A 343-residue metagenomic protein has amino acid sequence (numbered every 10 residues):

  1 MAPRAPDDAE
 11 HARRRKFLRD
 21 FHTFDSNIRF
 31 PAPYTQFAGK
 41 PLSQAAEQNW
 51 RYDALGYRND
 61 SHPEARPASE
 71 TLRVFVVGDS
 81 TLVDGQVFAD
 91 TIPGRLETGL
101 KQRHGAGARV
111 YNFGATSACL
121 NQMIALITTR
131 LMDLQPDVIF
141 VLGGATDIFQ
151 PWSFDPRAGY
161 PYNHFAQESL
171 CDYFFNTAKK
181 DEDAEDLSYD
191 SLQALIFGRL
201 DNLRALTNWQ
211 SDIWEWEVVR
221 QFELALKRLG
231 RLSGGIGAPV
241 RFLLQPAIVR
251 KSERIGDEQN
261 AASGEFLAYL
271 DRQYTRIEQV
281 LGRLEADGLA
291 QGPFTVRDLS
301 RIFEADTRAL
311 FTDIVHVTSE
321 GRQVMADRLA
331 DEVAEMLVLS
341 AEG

Functional and structural regions predicted by a protein language model:
M1-G99, R103, G343: Membrane/wall-proximal cationic-aromatic binding patches
R4, A145-G282, A305-R308: Serine-dependent acyl-ester chemistry module
R73-V77, Y111, I139: Conserved beta-strand elements of the Class I
V76, V141, F242-L244: Structural beta-sheet core signal
S80-Q86, N112-F113, D212-V219, L267 (+1 more regions): Second-shell loop/turn segments in exported
T91, H104-M132: A conserved hydrophobic secondary-structure block that centers on an alpha-helix together with its immediately flanking
L131, Q135-F140: Proline-aspartate-enriched helix->loop->beta-strand connector
F222, L310-G343: Histidine-centered active-site loop/cap adjacent to the catalytic His in serine esterases/O-acetyl transfer systems
